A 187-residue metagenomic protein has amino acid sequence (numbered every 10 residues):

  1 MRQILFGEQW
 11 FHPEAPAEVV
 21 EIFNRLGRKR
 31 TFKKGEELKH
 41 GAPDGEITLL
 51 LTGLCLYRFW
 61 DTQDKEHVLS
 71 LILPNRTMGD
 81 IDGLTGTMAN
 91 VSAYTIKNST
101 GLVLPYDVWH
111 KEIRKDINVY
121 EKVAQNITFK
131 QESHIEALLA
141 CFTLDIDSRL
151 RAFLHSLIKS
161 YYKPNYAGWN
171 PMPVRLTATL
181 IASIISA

Functional and structural regions predicted by a protein language model:
M1-K34, T77-M78, D82-L84: Cyclic nucleotide-binding regulatory module and flanking cytosolic helices
F11, E36-K97: Cyclic nucleotide-binding regulatory domains
N24, T128, E132, R151-K159: Amphipathic, well-packed alpha-helical segments that form the structural scaffold of globular domains
P43, A140-D147, N170-P171: Conserved phosphate/pyrophosphate-binding and hydrolysis machinery centered on Walker-type P-loop NTPases, extending
L69-E132, E136: Cyclic-nucleotide recognition modules
H110-R114, S133-T143, P164-N165, S183: Short helix-to-loop capping/linker segments positioned immediately adjacent to catalytic or ligand/cofactor-binding
F142, I146-R149, F153, T177: N-terminal positioning helix adjacent to the helix-turn-helix/winged-helix DNA-binding module
K159-A187: Phosphate-/nucleic-acid-contacting segments
